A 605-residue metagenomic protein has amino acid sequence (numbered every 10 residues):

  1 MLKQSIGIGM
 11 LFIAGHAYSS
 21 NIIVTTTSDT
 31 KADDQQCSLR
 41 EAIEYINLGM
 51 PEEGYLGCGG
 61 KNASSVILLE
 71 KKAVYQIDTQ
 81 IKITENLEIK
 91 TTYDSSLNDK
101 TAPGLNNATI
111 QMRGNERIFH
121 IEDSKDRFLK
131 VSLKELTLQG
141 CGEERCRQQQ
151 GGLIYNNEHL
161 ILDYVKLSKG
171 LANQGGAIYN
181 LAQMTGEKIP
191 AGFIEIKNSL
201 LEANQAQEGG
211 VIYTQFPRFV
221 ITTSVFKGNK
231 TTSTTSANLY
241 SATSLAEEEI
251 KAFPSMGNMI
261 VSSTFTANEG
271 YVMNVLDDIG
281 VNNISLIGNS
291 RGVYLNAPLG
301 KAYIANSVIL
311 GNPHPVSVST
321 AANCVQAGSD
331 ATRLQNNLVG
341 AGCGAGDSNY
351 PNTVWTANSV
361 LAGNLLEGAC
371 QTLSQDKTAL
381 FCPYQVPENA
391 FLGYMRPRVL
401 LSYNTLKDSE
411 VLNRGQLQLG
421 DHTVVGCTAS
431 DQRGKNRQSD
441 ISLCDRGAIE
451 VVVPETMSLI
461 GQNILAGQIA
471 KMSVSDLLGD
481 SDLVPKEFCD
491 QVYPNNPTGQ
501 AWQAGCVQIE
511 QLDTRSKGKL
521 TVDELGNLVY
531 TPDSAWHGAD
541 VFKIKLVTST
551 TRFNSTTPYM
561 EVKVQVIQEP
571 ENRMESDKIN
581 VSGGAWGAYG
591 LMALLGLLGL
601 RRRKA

Functional and structural regions predicted by a protein language model:
T26-V66: Acidic Gly/Asp/Thr-rich repetitive segments characteristic of extracellular carbohydrate-active and adhesion proteins
Q35-R40, N358-G447: C-terminal accessory segments
Y55-E88, D94: N-terminal extracellular ligand-recognition/capping segment immediately after the signal peptide
Y75-Q76, N86-Q149, L171: Right-handed parallel beta-helix/beta-spiral solenoid domain characteristic of secreted/periplasmic
I161-Y164, N198-S199, A203, T214 (+1 more regions): Predominantly extracellular beta-rich ligand-binding scaffolds that present long acidic/polar faces for carbohydrate
L412-A470, S475-V484, V541, S549-P570: Surface beta-loop-beta hairpin patches that serve as ligand-binding interfaces in beta-rich domains
L478-V529: Surface-exposed or secretory-pathway low-complexity segments enriched in glycine-proline and Ser/Thr/acidic residues
G587-K604: A cross-kingdom C-terminal cell-surface attachment/processing module
